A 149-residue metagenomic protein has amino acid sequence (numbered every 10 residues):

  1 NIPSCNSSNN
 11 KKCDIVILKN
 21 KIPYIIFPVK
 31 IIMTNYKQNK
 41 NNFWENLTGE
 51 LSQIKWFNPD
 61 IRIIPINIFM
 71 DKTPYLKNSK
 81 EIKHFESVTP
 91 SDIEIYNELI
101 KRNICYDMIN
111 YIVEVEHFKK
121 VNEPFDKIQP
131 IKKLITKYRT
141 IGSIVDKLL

Functional and structural regions predicted by a protein language model:
N1-S7: A short acidic/basic microdomain associated with nuclease active sites
N9, V16-I26: Active-site beta-strand-loop-beta-strand hairpin of nuclease catalytic cores that positions key catalytic residues
N9-K11, F27, K37-N41: Long alpha-helical, hydrophobic tracts
N20, K77-E86: Compositionally biased, intrinsically disordered linkers/stalks adjacent to structured regions
I25-F27, I64-I66, Y111-V113: Hydrophobic/aromatic beta-strand patches that form the interior of the parallel beta-sheet core in alpha/beta enzyme
I25-I26, Y75-L76, N122: Short acidic/His/Gly/Ser-rich catalytic and metal-binding motifs that mark active-site loops of diverse hydrolases
I31-S79: Catalytic cores of nucleic-acid endonucleases
I82-L149: Non-catalytic C-terminal interaction segments of nucleic acid-processing enzymes
